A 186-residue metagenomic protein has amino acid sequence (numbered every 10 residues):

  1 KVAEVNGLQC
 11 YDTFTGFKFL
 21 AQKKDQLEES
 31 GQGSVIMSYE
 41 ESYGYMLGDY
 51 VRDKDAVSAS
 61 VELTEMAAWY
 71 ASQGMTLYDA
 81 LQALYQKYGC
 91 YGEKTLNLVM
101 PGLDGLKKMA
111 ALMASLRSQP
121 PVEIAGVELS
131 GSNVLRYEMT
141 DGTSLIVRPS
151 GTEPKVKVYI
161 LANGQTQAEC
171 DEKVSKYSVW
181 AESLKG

Functional and structural regions predicted by a protein language model:
K1-S150, K155-Y159, T166-D171, S178-G186: Phosphate-binding and adjacent anionic-ligand microenvironments
